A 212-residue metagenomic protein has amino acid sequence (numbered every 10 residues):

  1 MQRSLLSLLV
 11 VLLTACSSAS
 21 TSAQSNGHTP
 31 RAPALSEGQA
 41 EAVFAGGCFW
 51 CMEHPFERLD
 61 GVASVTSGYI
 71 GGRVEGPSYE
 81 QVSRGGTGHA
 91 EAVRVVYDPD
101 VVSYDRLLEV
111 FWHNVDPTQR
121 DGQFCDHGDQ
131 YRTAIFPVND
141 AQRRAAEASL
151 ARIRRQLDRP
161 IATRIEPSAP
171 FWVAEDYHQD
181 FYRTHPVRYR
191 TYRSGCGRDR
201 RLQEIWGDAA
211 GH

Functional and structural regions predicted by a protein language model:
M1-L8: Bacterial N-terminal signal peptides that target proteins for export
L9-H212: Flexible coil/turn and secondary-structure edge motifs
